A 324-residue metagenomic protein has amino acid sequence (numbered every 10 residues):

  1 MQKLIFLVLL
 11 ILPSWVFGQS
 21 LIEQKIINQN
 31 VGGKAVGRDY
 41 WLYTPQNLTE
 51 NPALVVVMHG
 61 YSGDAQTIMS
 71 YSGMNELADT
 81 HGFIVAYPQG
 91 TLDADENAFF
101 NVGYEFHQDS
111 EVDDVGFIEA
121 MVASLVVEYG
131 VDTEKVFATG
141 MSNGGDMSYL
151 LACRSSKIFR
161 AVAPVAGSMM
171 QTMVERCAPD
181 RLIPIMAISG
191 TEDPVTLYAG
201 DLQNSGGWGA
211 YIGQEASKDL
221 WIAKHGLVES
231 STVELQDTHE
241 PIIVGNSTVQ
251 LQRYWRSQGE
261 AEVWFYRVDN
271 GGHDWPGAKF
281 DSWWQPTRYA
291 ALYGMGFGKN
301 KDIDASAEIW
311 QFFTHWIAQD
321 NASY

Functional and structural regions predicted by a protein language model:
V16-L54, Q66-S72, L77-T80, S110 (+9 more regions): A domain-start/cap signature at the N-terminus of enzymes
P52, G60-D64, G271: Active-site glycine-rich loops that stabilize anionic/oxyanionic intermediates across multiple enzyme folds
P52-V55, I183-P184, V263: Alpha/beta-hydrolase fold active-site loops
V57-G60, Y87, R267: Structural cue for short, hydrophobic secondary-structure segments
Q89-D113: Cap/lid segment of the alpha/beta-hydrolase catalytic domain
F106-Y129, L150: Alpha/beta-hydrolase active-site loop
R160-E260, D269-N270: The feature captures the conserved acid-bearing segment of alpha/beta-hydrolase catalytic domains
